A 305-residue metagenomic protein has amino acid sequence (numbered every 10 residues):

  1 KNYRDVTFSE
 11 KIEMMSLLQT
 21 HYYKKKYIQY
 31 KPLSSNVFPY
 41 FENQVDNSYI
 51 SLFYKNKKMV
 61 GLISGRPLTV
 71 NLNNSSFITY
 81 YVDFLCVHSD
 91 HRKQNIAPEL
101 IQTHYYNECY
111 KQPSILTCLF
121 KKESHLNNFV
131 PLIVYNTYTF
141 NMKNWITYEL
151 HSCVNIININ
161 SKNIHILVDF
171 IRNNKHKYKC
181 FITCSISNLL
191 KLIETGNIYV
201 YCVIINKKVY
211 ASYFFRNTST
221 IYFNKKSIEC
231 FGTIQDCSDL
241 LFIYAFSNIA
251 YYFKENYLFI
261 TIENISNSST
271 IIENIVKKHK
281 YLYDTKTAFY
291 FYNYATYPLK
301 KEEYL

Functional and structural regions predicted by a protein language model:
N2-S48, Y54, E123-C230: Amide-forming acyltransferase catalytic core, primarily the GNAT-like/NAT-type and related acyltransferase folds
S9, D46-S48, V60, F77-Y80 (+2 more regions): Eukaryote-biased feature marking scaffold/signaling PDZ-domain proteins and nuclear chromatin regulators
F38-E42, R66-N74, E108: Catalytic micro-motifs at enzyme active sites that drive phosphoryl/nucleotidyl and oxygen chemistry
S51, I63, L85, Y213 (+1 more regions): Conserved GNAT-family N-acetyltransferase fold
F53, G65, I78-Y81, H88 (+4 more regions): Fungal eukaryote-biased detector of long internal structured cores
K55-K58, S64-N73, F215-I221: Acetyl-CoA-dependent GNAT
V87, R92-Y106, C237-Y252: Conserved acetyl-CoA-binding loop-helix of GNAT-fold acetyltransferases
I115-N155, A211-L240, Y244-L305: Active-site/acyl-donor-binding loops of N-acyltransferases
